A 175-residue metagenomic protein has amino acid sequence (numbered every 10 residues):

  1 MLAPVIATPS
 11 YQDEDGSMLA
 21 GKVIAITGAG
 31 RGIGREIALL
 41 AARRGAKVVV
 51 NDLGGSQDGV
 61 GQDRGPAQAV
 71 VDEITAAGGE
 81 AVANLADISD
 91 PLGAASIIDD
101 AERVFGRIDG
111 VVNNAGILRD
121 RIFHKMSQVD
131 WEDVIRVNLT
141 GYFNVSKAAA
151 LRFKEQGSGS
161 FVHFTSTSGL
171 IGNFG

Functional and structural regions predicted by a protein language model:
M18-V49: Canonical Rossmann dinucleotide-binding motif of NAD(H)/NADP(H)-dependent dehydrogenases/reductases, specifically
R64, L85-D99, Q128: The beta1-alpha1 cofactor-binding region of Rossmann-like NAD(H)/NADP(H)-dependent oxidoreductases
I74, I122-F123, D130-E132: Substrate-binding pocket helix/loop in short-chain dehydrogenase/reductase
A77-E80, D100-N113, R119, S158: A glycine-rich helix->loop->beta "capping" turn within Rossmann-like NAD(P)(H)-dependent oxidoreductase domains
I97, V112, V145-A149, H163: Hydrophobic positions on the long internal alpha-helix of Rossmann-like NAD(P)-dependent oxidoreductase domains
V104-F105, R121-I122, A148-S160: A short helix-coil junction within the Rossmann-fold of NAD(P)-dependent oxidoreductases
K154, V162-G175: Catalytic loop of short-chain dehydrogenase/reductase
